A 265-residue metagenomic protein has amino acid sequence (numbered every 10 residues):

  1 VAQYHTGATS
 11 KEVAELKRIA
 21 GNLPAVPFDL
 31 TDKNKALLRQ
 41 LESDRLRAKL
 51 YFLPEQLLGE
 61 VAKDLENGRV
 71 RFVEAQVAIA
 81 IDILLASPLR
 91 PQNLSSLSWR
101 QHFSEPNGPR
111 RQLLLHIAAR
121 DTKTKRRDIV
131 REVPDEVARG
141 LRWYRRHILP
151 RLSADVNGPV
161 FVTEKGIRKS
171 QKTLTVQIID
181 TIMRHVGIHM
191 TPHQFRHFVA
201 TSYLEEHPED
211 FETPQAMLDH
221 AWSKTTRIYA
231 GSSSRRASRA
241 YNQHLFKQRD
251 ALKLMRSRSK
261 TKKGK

Functional and structural regions predicted by a protein language model:
V1-G21, V133: Non-catalytic DNA-binding core/recognition domains of DNA-processing enzymes
H5-T6, V73-V77, I83-Q101, E206-E209 (+1 more regions): A short, glycine-centered helix-capping/turn motif at helix boundaries that positions DNA-contacting or catalytic
D44-Q92: Basic, Lys/Arg- and aromatic-enriched nucleic-acid-binding interface segment
L58, S96-G140: Conserved tyrosine-mediated DNA breakage-rejoining catalytic core shared by Y-recombinases
D82, Q194-I228: C-terminal catalytic core of tyrosine-transesterase DNA break-rejoin enzymes
V133-I188, H193-Q194: Active-site/catalytic core of tyrosine-dependent DNA strand-transfer enzymes
E205, L218-A251: Catalytic-site neighborhood detector that most strongly recognizes the C-terminal catalytic loop/helix of tyrosine
Q243-K265: C-terminal secondary-structure termini that scaffold catalytic or DNA-interacting sites
